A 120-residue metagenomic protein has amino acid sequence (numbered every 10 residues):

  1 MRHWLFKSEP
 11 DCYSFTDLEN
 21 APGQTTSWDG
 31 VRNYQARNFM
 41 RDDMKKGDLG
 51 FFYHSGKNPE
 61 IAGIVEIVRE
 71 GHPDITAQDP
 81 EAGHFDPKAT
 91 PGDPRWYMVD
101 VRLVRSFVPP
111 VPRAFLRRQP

Functional and structural regions predicted by a protein language model:
M1-K46: Compositionally biased, charged N-terminal/linker segments
R2, I61, Y97: Residues that flank catalytic or metal-binding motifs in active/ligand-binding sites
P10, G56, R105-F107: A broadly conserved detector of short glycine/acidic/proline-rich loop/turn motifs that flank catalytic sites and bind
S14-T16, P59-G63, D74-T76: Short acidic/glycine-rich loop or secondary-structure boundary segments that cap or lie
Y53-P59: Short, charged beta-turn/beta-strand-edge "cap" motif at the junction between a beta-strand and an adjacent loop
I64-P120: Aromatic- and Lys/Arg-enriched surface recognition patch
